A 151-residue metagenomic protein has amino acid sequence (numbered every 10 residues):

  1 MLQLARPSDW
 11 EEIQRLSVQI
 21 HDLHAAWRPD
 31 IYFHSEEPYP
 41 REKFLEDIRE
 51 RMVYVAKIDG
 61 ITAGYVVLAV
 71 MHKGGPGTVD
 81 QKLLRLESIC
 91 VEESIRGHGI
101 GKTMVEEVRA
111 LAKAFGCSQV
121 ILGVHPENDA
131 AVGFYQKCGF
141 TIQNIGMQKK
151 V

Functional and structural regions predicted by a protein language model:
M1-L16: A short beta-loop-alpha structural element at the N-terminal edge of CoA-dependent acyl/N-acetyltransferase catalytic
H21-K43: Conserved GNAT-fold acetyl-CoA-binding loop/helix
F44-V55, R85: A short helix-loop-beta-strand connector motif used in the catalytic cores of GNAT acetyltransferases and, in some
V55, I61-V70, R85, C90: Conserved beta-strand in the GNAT
A56, G97-V105, A112: Glycine-rich acyl-CoA binding loop
V79-E93, G123, I145-Q148: Conserved acetyl-CoA binding element of GNAT-fold acetyltransferases
K102, E106, A114, P126-N144: Conserved active-site alpha-helix within GNAT-family acetyltransferase domains
A112-G123: Conserved GNAT acetyl-CoA-binding A-motif
